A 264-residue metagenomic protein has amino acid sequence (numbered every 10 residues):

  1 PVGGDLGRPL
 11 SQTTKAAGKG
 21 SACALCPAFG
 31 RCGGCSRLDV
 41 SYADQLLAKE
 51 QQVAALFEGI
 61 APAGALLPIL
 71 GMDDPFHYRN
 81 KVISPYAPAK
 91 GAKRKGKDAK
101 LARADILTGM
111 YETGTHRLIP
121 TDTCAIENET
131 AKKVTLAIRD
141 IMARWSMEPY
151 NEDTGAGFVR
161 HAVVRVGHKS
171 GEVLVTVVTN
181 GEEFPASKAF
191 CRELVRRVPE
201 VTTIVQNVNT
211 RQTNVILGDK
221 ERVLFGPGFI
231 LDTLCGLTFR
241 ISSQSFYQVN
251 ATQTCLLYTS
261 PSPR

Functional and structural regions predicted by a protein language model:
P1-R222: SAM-dependent transferase fold signal centered on methyltransferase-like domains, encompassing both Class I
N80, P88, T113, E152 (+4 more regions): Intrinsically disordered, low-complexity regions enriched in small/polar residues
L118, K220-L257: Class I SAM-dependent transferase core
Y258-R264: Conserved small/polar residues in nucleotide/adenosyl-binding loops
